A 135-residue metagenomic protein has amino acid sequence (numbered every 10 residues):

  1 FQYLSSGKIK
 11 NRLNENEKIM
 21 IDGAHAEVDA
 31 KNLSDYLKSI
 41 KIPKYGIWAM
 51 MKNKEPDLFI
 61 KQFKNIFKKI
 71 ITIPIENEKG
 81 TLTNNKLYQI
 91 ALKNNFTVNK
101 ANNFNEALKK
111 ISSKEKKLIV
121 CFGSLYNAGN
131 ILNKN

Functional and structural regions predicted by a protein language model:
F1-K69: Nucleotide phosphate-binding/pyrophosphate-handling subdomain across enzymes that bind or process nucleotide phosphates
N14-I19, I60-L118: C-terminal helical cap/extension that packs against the catalytic core of soluble nucleotide-cofactor enzymes
K52-K54, E76-K79, N127: Short Gly/Pro-enriched loop/turn and capping motifs at secondary-structure junctions
A107, N127-G129: Short, active-site-adjacent cap segments at secondary-structure transitions
S124: Active-site-proximal loop/hinge segments that shape catalytic or ion-binding/gating pockets
G129-N135: Active-site-adjacent alpha-helix immediately C-terminal to a catalytic or transition-state-stabilizing loop
